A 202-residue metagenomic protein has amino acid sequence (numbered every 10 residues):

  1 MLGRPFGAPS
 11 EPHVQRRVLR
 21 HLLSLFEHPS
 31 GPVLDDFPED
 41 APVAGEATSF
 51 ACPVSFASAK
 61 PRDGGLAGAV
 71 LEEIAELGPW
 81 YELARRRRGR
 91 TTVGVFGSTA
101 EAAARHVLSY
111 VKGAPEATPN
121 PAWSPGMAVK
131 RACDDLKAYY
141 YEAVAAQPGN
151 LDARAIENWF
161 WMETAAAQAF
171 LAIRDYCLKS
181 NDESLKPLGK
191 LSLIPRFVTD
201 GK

Functional and structural regions predicted by a protein language model:
M1-S55: Conserved, well-structured core segments that form the ligand-binding/active-site neighborhood of functional domains
A8-R16, K60-A67, W159, E163-T164 (+1 more regions): Short, structured coil/loop segments at alpha-helix boundaries
P32-T99: Charge-patterned, long linear interaction tracts outside catalytic cores
L83-K202: Extended non-globular C-terminal regions
